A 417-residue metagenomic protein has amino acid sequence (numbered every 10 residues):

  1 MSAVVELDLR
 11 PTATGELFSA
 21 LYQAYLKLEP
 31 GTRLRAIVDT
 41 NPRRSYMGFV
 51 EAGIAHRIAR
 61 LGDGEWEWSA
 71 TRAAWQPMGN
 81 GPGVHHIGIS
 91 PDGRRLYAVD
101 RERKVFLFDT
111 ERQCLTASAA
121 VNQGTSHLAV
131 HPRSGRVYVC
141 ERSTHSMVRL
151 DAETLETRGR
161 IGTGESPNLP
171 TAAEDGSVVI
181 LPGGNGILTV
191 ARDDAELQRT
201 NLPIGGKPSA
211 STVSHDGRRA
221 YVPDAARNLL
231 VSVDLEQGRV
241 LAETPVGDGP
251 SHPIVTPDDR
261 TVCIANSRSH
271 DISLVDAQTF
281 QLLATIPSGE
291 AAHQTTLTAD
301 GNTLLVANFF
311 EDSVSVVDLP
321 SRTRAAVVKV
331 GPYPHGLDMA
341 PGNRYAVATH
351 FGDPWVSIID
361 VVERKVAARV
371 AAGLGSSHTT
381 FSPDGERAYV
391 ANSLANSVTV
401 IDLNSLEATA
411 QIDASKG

Functional and structural regions predicted by a protein language model:
M1-L28: An N-terminal amphipathic alpha-helical segment
M1-V4, R44, T409-K416: Hydrophobic, helix-prone linear segments
A3-V5, P30-L34, A52, G64-W66 (+1 more regions): A generic structural signal for short beta-strands and their flanking turns/coil linkers
L9-P11, T32-R35, A368: Short, glycine/charged-rich beta-strand-loop motifs at protein surfaces that mediate ligand recognition and catalysis
A13-E16, D63-W66, G417: A short acidic, often aromatic-flanked loop/helix-cap motif at beta-alpha or helix-coil junctions that lines enzyme
A20-R57: Short, hydrophobic/π-rich interface segment
G53-R72: C-terminal edge-of-domain segments
E65, R72-G417: Predominantly soluble domains enriched in secretory-pathway, periplasmic, or organellar proteins
